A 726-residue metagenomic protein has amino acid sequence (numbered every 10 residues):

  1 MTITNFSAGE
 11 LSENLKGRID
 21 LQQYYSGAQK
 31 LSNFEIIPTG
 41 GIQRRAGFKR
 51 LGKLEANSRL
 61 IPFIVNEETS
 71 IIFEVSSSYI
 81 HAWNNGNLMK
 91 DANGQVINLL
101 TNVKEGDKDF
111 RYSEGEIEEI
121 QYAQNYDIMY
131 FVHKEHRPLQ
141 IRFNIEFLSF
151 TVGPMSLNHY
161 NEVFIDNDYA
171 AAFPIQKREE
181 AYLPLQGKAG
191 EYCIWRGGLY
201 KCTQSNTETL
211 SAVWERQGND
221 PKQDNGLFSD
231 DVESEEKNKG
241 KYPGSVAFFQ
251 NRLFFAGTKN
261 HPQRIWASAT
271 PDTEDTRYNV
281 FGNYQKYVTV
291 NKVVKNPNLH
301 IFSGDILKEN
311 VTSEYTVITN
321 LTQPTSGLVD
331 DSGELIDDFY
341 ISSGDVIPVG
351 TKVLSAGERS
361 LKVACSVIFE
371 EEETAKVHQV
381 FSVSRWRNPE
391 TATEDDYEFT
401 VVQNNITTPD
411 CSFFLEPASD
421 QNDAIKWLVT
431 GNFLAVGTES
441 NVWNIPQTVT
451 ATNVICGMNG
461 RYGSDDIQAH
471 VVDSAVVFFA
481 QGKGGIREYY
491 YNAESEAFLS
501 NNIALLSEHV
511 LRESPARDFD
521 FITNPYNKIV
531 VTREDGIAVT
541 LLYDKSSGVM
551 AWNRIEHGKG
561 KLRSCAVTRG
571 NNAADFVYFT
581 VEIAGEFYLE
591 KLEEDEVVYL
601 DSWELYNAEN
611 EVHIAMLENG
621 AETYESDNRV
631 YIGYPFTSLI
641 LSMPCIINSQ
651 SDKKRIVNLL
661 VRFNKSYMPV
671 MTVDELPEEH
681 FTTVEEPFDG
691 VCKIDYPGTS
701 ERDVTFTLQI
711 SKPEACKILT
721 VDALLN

Functional and structural regions predicted by a protein language model:
M1-A92, E114-G115, E119-Q124, D420-I425 (+4 more regions): Beta-sheet repeat architectures centered on beta-propellers
M1-I19, Q95-E118, N161-V163, N167-F173 (+2 more regions): Small/polar beta-strand repeat architecture
M1-I97, Q140, N144-F147, V152-A172 (+5 more regions): N-terminal beta-propeller domains
Y79, K134-P154, G197-N219, N260-A269 (+4 more regions): Short, surface-exposed terminal/edge motifs of secreted or surface/virion proteins that either
S113-I165, C202: Hydrophobic or amphipathic alpha-helical targeting/insertion segments
A435-T448: Surface-exposed extracellular loop regions of Gram-negative outer-membrane beta-barrel proteins
Q447-G484: Catalytic or ion-translocation cores adjacent to nucleophile or general acid/base/metal-coordination motifs in diverse
